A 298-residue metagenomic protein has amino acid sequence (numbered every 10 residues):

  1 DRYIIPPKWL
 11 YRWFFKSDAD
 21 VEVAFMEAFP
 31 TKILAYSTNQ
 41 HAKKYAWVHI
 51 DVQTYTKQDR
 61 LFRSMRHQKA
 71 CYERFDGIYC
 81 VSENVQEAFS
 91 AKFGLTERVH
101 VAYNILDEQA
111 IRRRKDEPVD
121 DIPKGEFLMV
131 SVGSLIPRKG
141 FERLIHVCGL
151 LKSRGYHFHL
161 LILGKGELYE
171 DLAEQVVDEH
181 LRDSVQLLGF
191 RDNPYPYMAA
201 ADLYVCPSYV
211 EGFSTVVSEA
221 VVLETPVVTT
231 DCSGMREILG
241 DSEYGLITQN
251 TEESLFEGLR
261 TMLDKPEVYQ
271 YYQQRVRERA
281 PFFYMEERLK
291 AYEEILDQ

Functional and structural regions predicted by a protein language model:
W9-D18, L61-I78: Membrane-proximal helix-turn-helix segments that form the acceptor-binding/catalytic region of lipid-linked
N84, I105: Carbohydrate-associated surface elements
F127-L150, Y156, L160, E167-A173: A conserved mid-protein helix/loop that constitutes part of the nucleotide-sugar donor-binding site
A173-G189: Nucleotide-activated donor-binding/catalytic signature segment of Leloir-type glycosyltransferases, i.e., the conserved
F190, Y209: Aromatic "clamp/platform" in nucleotide-sugar-dependent glycosyltransferases that forms part of the donor/acceptor
P226-T229: Short hydrophobic beta-strand element within catalytic cores of glycosyltransferases and related nucleotide-activated
D241-E252, T261-P266: Conserved acidic donor-binding segment of nucleotide-sugar-dependent glycosyltransferases
V268-F282: A short, well-ordered alpha-helix in the C-terminal region of glycosyltransferases
